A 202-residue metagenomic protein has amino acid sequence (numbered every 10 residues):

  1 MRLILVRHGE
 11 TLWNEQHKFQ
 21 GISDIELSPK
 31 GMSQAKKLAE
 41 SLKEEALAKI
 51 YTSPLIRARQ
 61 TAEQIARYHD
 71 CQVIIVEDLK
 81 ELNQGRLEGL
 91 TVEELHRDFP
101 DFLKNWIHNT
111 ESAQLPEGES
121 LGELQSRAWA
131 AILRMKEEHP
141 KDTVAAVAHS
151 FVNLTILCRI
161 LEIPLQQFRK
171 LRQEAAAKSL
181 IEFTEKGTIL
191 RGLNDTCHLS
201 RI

Functional and structural regions predicted by a protein language model:
M1-I4, K49: Extreme N-terminal starter segment of soluble prokaryotic enzymes
L3, D142-S150: Generic beta-sheet signal
E10-Q64, Y68, L115-W129: Loop-to-helix element that buttresses phosphate recognition and phosphoryl-transfer chemistry
T11, V152-N153: Short active-site segment of divalent metal-dependent hydrolases/proteases that encodes the spacing between
E15-K18, D101-L115: Short, basic/glycine-rich phosphate-binding loops at helix/coil junctions that contact nucleotide phosphates
A39-L103: Phosphate-coordination/substrate-recognition cap region in phosphate-metabolizing enzymes
C71, I75, L82-H96, E137 (+2 more regions): Acidic, low-complexity terminal tails and accessory targeting/binding regions of phosphate-metabolizing enzymes
